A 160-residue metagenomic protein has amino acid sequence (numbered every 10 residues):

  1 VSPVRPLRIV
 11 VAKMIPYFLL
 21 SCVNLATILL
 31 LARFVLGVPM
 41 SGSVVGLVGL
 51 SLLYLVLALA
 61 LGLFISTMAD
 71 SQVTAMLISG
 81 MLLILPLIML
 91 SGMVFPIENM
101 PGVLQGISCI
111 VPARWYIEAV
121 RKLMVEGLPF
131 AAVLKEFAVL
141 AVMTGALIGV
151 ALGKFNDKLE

Functional and structural regions predicted by a protein language model:
V1-R5, M68: Short helix-to-coil transition segments within interhelical loops that connect adjacent transmembrane helices
R5-P6, P129: Short coil/turn motifs that cap or connect alpha-helices
P6-L31, V48, L52, F137 (+1 more regions): Selective transmembrane-helix segments that form parts of the transport pathway or gating/packing helices in multipass
L29, P39-E160: Membrane-spanning alpha-helical segments of multipass transporters and channels
